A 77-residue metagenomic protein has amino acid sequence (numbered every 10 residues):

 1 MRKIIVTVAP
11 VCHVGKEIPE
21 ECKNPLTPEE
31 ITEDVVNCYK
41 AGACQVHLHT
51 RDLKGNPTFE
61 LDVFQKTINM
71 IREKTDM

Functional and structural regions predicted by a protein language model:
M1-V11: Glycine-rich, aromatic-flanked loop segments that form ligand/cofactor-binding clefts across common enzyme folds
R2, P57-M77: Alpha-helix-loop-beta-strand connector modules within alpha/beta enzyme cores
V8, Q45-K54: Histidine-centered catalytic micro-motifs
A9-E33: Active-site mouth loops of central-metabolism enzymes
C22-E30, G55-K66: Alpha-helix N-cap and loop-to-helix initiation/capping positions
E30-D34, M70-E73: Glycine-rich loops and low-complexity Gly/Arg-rich segments that provide flexible linkers or classic glycine-based
I31, C38, H49: Conserved, mostly hydrophobic/aromatic
K40-A43: A structural motif
